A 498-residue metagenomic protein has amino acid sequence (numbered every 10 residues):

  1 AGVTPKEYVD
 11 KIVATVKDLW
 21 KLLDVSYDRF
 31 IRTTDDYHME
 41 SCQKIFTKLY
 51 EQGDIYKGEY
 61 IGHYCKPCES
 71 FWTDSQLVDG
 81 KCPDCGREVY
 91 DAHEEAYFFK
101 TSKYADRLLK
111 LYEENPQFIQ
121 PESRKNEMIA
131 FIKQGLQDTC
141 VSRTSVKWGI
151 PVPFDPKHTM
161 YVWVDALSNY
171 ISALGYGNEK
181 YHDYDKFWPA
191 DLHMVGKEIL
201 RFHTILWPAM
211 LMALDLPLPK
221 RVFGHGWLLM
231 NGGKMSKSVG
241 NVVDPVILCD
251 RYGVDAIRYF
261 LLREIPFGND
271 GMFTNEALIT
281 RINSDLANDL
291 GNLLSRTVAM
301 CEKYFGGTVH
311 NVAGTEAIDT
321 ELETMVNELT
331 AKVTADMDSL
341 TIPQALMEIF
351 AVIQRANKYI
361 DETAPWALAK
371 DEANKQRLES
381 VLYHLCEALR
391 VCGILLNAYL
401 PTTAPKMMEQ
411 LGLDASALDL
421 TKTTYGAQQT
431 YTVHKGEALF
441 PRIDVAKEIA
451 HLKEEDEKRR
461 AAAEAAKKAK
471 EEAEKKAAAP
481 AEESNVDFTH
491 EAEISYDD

Functional and structural regions predicted by a protein language model:
A1-I119: N-terminal, positively charged nucleic-acid-binding surface of large information/translation enzymes
K6, G58-E59, H63, Q76-G80 (+4 more regions): Basic, alpha-helical terminal appendages of large translation-related enzymes
K17-W20, F46, Y50, Q137 (+9 more regions): Structural signal for well-ordered, non-membrane alpha-helices
L23-V25, K186-F187, L229, S238-V239 (+5 more regions): Short acidic (Asp/Glu) and glycine-rich catalytic loops that position anionic groups and cofactors
R32, Y37-S41, I45, P67 (+3 more regions): Structured secondary-structure scaffolds
H63-C68, G226-L228, A277, H310-A317 (+2 more regions): A glycine-rich phosphate-binding loop feature that marks nucleotide/adenosyl-phosphate handling sites
P266-N269, F273-A277, I282, T297-A345: Long, amphipathic alpha-helical stalk/connector segments used for oligomerization, subunit docking, or mechanical
A287, G291, E323, N327 (+4 more regions): Generic structural concept
